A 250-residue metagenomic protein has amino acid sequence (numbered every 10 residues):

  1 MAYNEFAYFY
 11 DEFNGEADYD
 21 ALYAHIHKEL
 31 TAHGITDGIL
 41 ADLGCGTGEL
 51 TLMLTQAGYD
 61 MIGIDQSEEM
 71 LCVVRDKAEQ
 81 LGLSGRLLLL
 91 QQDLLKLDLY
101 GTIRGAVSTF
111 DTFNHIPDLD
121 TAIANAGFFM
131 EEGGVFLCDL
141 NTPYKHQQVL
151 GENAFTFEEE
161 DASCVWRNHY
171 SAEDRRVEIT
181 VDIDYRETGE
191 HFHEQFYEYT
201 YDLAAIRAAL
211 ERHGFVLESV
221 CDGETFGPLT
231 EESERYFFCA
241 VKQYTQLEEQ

Functional and structural regions predicted by a protein language model:
M1-T36: Conserved class I S-adenosyl-L-methionine
D37-G44: Conserved class I S-adenosyl-L-methionine
E49-K96: Class I SAM-dependent methyltransferase SAM/SAH-binding core
D98-G105: A short acidic, Gly/Pro-enriched loop at the edge of an enzyme's catalytic core that lines a small-molecule cofactor
N114-H115: A short His-aromatic
D120-E132: A short glycine-rich, Lys/Arg-flanked "PGG" loop and its adjoining helix->strand segment in the class I
L137-A209: SAM-dependent methyltransferase
L203-Q250: C-terminal lobe and adjacent flexible extensions of AdoMet/dcAdoMet transferase-like proteins
